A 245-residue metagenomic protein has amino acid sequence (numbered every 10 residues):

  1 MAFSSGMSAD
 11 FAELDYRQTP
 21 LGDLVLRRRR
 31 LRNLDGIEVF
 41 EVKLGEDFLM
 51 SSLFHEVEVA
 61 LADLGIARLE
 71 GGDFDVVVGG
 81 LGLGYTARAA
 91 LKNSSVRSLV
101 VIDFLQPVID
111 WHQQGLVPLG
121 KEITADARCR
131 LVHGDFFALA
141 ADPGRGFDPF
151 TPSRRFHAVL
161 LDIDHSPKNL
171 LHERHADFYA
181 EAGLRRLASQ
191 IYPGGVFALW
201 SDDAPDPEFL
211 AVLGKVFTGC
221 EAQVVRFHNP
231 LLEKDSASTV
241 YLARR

Functional and structural regions predicted by a protein language model:
M1-I37: N-terminal auxiliary segments of SAM/dcSAM-dependent transferases
Q18, D203-R245: Class I S-adenosyl-L-methionine
G22, R28-R29, V42-D73: Class I SAM-dependent methyltransferase Rossmann-like catalytic core, especially the SAM/SAH-binding loop
I37-G45, D162-P167: Short, basic/glycine-rich phosphate-binding loops at helix/coil junctions that contact nucleotide phosphates
L49, A198, P205: Glycine-/small-residue-rich active-site loops that bind phosphorylated ligands and cofactors
H55-Q190, C220-E221, V225-R226, K234-S236 (+1 more regions): The AdoMet/dcAdoMet-binding core of the Class I SAM-like
I163-D164, W200-A204: Short strand-turn motif at the edge of the Rossmann-like AdoMet-binding core
I191-F197: Short glycine-dipeptide loop
